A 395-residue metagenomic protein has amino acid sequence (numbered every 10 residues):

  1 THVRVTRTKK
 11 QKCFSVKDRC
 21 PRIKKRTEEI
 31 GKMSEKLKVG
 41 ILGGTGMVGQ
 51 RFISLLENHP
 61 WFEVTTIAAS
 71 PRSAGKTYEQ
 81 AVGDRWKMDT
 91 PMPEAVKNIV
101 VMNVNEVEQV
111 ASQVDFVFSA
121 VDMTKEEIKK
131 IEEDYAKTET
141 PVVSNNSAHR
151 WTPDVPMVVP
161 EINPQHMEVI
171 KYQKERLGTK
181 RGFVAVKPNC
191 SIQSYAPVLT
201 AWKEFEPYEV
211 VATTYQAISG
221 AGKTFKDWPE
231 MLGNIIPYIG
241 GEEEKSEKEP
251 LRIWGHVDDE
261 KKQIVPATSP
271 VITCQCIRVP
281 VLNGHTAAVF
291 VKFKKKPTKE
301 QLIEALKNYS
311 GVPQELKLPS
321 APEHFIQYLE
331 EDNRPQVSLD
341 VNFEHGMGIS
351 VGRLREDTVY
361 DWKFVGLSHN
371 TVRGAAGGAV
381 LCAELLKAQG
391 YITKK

Functional and structural regions predicted by a protein language model:
V5, R22, G31-K32: Residue-level detector of intrinsically disordered terminal segments
K9-K12, K25: Polybasic, lysine-rich low-complexity intrinsically disordered segments
K17-D18, D258: Intrinsically disordered, low-complexity serine/threonine-rich segments
R26-P237, P270-V271, F343, I349-S350 (+2 more regions): N-terminal Rossmann-like NAD(P) cofactor-binding subdomain of oxidoreductases, focused on the glycine-rich
S219-K395: Charged docking surfaces used in two-component/phosphorelay signaling
